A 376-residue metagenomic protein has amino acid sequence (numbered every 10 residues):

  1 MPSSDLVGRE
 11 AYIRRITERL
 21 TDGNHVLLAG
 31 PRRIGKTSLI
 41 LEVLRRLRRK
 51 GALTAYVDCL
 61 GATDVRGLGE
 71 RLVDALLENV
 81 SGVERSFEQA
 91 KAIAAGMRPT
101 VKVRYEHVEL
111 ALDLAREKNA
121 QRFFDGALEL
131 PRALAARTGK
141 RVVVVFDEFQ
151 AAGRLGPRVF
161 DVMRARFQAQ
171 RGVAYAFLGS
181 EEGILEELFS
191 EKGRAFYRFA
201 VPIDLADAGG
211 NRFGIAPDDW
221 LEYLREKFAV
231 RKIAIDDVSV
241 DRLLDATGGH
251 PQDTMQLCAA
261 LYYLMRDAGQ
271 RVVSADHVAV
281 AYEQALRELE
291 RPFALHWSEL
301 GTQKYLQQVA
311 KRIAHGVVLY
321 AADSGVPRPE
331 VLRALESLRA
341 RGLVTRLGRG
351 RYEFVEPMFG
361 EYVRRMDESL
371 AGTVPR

Functional and structural regions predicted by a protein language model:
S3-R19: Pre-Walker A adenine-sensing motif
N24-H25, P31-I34, S38-V143, V173: P-loop NTPase nucleotide-binding core
D113-E182, S190-G193: Conserved Walker B catalytic segment
E187-D245, D267-A268: Helix-loop-helix "sensor" segment of P-loop NTPases
D245, G249-R328: Winged-helix-like regulatory helical subdomains adjacent to P-loop NTPase cores
G325-R341: Short amphipathic alpha-helical interaction segments
R339-R349: A short, conserved structural fragment
M358-R376: Short, amphipathic alpha-helical interaction segments positioned at domain boundaries
